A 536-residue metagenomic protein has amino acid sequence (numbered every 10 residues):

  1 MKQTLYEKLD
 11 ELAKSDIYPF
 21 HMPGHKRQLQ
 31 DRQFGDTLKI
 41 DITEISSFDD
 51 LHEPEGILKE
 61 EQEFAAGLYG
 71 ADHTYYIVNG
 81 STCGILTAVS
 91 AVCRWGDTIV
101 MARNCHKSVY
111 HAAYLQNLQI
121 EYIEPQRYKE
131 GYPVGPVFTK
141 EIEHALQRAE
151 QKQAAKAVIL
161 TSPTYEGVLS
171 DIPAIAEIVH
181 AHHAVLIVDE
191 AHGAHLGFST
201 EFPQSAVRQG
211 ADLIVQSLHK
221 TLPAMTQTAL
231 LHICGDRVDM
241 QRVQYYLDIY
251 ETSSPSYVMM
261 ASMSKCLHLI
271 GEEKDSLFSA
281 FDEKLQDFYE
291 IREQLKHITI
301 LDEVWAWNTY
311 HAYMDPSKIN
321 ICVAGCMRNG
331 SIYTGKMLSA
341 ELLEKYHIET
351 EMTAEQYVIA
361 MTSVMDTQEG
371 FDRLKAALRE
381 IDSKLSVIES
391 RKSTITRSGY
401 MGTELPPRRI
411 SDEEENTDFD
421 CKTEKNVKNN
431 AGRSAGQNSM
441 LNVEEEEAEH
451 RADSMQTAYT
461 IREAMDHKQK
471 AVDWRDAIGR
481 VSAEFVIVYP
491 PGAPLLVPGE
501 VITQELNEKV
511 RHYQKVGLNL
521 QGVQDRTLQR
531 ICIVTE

Functional and structural regions predicted by a protein language model:
M1-G56, Y489-P491: N-terminal "arm"/small-domain region of PLP-dependent enzymes with the aminotransferase-like
K2-D10, D31-F34, D41, E53 (+2 more regions): Conserved PLP-enzyme active-site core in the AAT-like
R27, Y165, K220-T221, D236-V238 (+6 more regions): Short, glycine-/Ser/Thr-/acidic-enriched flexible segments
L38-G80: Conserved N-terminal alpha-helix of the aminotransferase class I/II PLP-enzyme fold
Y76, Y122-E124, Q216, M352 (+1 more regions): Structural signal for conserved beta-strand scaffold positions within catalytic alpha/beta enzyme cores
E290-I395, L441-V501, E508-G522: Conserved C-terminal alpha-helix-loop-beta "cap" of PLP-dependent enzymes that closes/shapes the active-site mouth
V387-A452: Intrinsically disordered, low-complexity terminal tails and inter-domain linkers enriched for S/T/G/P/D/E
Q524-E536: Terminal helix/beta-alpha structural elements that buttress the NAD(P)+-binding lobe
